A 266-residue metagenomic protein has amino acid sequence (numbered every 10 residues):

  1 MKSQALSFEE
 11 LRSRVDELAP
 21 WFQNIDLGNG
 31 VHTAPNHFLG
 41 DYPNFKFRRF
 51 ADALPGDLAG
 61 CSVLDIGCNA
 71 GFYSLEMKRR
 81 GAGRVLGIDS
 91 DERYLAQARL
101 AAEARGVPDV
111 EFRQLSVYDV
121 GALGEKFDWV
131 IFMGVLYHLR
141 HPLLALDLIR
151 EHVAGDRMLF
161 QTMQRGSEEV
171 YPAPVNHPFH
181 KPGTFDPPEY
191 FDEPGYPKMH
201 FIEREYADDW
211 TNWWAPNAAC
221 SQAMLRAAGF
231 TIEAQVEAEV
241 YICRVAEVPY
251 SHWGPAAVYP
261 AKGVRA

Functional and structural regions predicted by a protein language model:
M1-K126, M133, E189, A218 (+2 more regions): Conserved N-terminal segment of class I S-adenosyl-L-methionine
E92, L139-R140: A structural helix-start
Y118-G121, F127, I131-F132, R140-Y259 (+1 more regions): S-adenosyl-L-methionine-dependent methyltransferase catalytic module, highlighting the catalytic core
L136: Conserved SAM-binding site of S-adenosyl-L-methionine-dependent methyltransferases, i.e., the hydrophobic residues
